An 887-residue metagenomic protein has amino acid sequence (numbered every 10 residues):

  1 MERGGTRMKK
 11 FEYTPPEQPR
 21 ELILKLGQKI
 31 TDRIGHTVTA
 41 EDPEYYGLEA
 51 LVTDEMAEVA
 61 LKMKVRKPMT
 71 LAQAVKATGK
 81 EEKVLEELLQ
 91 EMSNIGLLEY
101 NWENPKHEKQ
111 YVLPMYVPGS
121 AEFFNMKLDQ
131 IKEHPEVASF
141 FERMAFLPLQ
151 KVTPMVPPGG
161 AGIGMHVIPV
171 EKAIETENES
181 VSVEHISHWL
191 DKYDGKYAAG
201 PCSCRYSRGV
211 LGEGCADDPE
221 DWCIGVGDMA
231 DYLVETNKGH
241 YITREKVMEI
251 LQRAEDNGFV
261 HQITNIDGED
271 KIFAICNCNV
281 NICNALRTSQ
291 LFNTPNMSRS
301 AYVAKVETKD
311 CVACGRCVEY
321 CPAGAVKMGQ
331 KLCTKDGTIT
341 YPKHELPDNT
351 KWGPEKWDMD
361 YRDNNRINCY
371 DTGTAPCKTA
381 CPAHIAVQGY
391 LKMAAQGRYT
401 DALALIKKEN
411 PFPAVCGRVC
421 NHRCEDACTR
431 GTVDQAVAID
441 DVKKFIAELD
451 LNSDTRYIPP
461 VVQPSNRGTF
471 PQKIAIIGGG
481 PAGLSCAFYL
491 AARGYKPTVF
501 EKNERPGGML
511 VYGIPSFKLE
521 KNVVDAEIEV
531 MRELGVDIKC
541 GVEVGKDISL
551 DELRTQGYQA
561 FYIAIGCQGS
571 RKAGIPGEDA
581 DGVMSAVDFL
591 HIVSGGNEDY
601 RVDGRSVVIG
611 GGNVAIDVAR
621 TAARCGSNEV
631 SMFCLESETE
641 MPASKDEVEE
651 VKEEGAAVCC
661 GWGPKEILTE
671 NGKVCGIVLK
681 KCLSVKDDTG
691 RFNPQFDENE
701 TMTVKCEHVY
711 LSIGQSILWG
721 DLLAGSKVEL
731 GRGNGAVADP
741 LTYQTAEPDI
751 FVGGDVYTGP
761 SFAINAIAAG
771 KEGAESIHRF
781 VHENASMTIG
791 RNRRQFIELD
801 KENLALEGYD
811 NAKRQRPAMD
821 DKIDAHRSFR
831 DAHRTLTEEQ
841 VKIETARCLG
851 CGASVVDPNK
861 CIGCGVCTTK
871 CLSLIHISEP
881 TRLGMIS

Functional and structural regions predicted by a protein language model:
S93-N104, V326-K327: A short, conserved structural fragment
E108-M144: Short, amphipathic alpha-helical interaction segments positioned at domain boundaries
I446-G468, R493, A526-K546, S570-C625 (+1 more regions): Glycine-rich dinucleotide-binding loop and its adjacent helix/turn
K473-K496, I616-A623: N-terminal Rossmann-like FAD-binding beta1-loop-alpha1 element of flavoenzymes
V499, N503-I538, A619-E666, M787-D800: Rossmann-like dinucleotide-binding cores of NAD(P)H-dependent redox enzymes
D579-D603, D687-P760: FAD-site-proximal beta/loop scaffold in flavoenzymes
V756-V781: A conserved FAD-binding loop/helix module that cradles the flavin
I875-I886: Single conserved hydrophobic/aromatic residue that forms the stacking wall/gate of nucleotide- or nucleobase-binding
